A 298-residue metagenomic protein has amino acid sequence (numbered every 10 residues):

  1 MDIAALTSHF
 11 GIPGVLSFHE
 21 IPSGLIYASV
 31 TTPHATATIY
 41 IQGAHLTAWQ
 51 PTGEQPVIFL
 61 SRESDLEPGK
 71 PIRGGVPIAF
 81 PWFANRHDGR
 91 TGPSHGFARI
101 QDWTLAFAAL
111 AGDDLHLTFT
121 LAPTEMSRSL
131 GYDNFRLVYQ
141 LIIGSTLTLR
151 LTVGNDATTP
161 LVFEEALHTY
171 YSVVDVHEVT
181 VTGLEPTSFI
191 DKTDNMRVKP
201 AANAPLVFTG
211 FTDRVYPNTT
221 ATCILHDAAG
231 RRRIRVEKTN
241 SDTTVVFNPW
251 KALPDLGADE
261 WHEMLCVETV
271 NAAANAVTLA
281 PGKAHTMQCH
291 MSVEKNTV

Functional and structural regions predicted by a protein language model:
M1-P33, Q42, T124-R128, D213-V298: Beta-strand-rich recognition/accessory modules
S17-F18, G92-I143: Extended, loop-rich substrate-binding clefts of extracytoplasmic carbohydrate-active enzymes
P33-T91: Acidic-aromatic substrate-binding/catalytic surfaces of carbohydrate-active enzymes
I39, L151-A157, V293: Asparagine-centered strand-capping/turn motif at beta-strand->loop junctions
E67-P68, F107, V138-Q140, N275-L279: Beta-strand-rich interaction surfaces with strong enrichment in secreted/lumenal proteins
K70-G96, T182-S188, N195, A204 (+1 more regions): Beta-strand/loop-rich accessory regions of lumenal/periplasmic or secreted enzymes, predominantly carbohydrate-active
L137, L147-L149, H285: Hydrophobic core residues within well-ordered beta-strands of beta-rich domains
T158-V162, A166-D242: Active-site/ligand-binding surface loops and adjacent short beta/alpha elements that line catalytic pockets across
